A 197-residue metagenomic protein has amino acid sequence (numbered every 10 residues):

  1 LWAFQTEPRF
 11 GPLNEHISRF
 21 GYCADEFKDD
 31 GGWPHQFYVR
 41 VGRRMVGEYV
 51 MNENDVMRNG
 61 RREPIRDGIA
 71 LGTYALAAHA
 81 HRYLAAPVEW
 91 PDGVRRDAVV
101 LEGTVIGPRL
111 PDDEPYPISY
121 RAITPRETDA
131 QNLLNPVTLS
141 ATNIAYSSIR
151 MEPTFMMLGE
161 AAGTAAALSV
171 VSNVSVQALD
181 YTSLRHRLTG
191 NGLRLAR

Functional and structural regions predicted by a protein language model:
L1-R197: Flavin (FAD/FMN)-binding glycine-rich loop and adjacent Rossmann-like elements that form
